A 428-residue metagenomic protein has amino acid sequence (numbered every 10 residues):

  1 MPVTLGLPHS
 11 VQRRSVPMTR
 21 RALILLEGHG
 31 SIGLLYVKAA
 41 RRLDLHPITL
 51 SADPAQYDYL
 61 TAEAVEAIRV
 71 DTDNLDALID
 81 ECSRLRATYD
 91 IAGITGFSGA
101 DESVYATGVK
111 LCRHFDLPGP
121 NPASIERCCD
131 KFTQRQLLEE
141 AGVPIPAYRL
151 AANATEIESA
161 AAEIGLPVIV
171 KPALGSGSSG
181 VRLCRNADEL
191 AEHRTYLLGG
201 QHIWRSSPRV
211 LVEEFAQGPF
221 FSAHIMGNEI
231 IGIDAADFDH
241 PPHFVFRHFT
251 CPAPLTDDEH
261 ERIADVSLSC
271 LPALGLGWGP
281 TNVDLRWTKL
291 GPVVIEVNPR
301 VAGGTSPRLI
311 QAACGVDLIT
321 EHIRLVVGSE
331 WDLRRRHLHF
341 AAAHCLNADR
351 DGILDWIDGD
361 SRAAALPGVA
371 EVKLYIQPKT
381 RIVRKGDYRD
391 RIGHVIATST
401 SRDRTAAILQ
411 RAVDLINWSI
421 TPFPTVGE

Functional and structural regions predicted by a protein language model:
V3-A123, T155, A348, I376-D390 (+1 more regions): ATP-binding N-terminal substructure of ATP-dependent carboxylate-amine bond-forming enzymes
R127-V210, Q217, F249-D265, S269 (+1 more regions): Active-site nucleotide/adenylate-binding loops and adjacent lid/helix of ATP-dependent enzymes
A151, V181-N186, I225-G227, T288 (+1 more regions): Short beta-strand-to-turn element immediately C-terminal to the catalytic PLP-Schiff-base lysine in fold type I
R182, E214, Q311, I392-S399: Short, well-ordered beta-strand elements within core beta-sheets of diverse protein domains
Y196-L197, I357-D360, I408-D414: Short amphipathic alpha-helices in soluble, non-transmembrane regions that often serve as interface/regulatory elements
L197-L198, S206-R209, E214-A253, E261-V294 (+5 more regions): Phosphate-binding core of ATP-grasp and ATP-grasp-like enzymes
T281, E321, A363-R381: A structural supersecondary motif
V327-P367: A glycine-rich beta-turn/hairpin centered on an aromatic-Pro dipeptide
